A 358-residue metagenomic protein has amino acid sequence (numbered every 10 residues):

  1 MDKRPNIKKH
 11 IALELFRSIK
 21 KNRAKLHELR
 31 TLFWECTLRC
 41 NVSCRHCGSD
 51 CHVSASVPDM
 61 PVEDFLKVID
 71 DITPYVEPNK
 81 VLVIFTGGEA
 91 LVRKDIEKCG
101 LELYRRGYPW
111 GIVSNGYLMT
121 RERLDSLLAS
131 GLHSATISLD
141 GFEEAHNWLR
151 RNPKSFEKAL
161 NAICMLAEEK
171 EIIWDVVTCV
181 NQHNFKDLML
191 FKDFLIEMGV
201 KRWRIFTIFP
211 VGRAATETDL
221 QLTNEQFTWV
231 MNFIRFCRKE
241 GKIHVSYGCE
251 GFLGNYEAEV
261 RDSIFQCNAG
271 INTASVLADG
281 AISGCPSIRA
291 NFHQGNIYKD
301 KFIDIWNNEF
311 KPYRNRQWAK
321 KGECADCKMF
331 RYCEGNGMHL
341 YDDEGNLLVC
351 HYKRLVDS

Functional and structural regions predicted by a protein language model:
D2-S134, L222: Conserved alpha-helical substructure of the radical SAM core
I11-I19, R23, H27-E28, S287-S358: Flexible mid-to-C-terminal extensions adjoining Fe-S/redox cofactors in radical SAM and related proteins
E28, L38, I172, C267-N268 (+1 more regions): Residue-level preference for beta-strand/loop junctions
F33, T37, N41, I264 (+2 more regions): Residues immediately within or flanking Cys/His clusters that coordinate Zn2+ in small zinc-binding modules
R39, S43, C47-D50, G270 (+3 more regions): Cys/His-rich metal-chelating microdomains
H52, D140, I208, Y332 (+1 more regions): Flexible loop residues that form catalytic and substrate-binding hotspots at small-molecule/glycan-binding clefts
A55-S56, A129-S130, S134, S138-T273 (+2 more regions): Radical SAM enzyme [4Fe-4S]-AdoMet core and its adjacent flexible, acidic and glycine-rich loops/tails across
